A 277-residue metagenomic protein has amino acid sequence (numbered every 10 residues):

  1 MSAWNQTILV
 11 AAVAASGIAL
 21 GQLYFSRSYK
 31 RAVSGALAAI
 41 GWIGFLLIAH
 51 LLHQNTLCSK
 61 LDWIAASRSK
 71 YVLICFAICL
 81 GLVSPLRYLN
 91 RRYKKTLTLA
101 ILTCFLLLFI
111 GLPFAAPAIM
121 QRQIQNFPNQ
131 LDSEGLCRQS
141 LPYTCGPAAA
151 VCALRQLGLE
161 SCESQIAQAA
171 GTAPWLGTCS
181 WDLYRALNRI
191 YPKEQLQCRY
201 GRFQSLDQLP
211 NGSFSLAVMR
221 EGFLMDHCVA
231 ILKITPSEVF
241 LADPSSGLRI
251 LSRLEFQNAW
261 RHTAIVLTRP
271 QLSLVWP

Functional and structural regions predicted by a protein language model:
S2-L99, C104-I119, E160-W276: Conserved active-site-adjacent core of cysteine acyl-enzyme catalytic domains
I101-I110, R122-Q125, R138-G146: Short, mixed-charge, low-aromatic patches
M120-E134: Alpha-helical transmembrane signal-anchor/signal-peptide segments
S133, C137-L141, A167-A169: Active-site nucleophile-His-acid catalytic modules used for acyl/amide transfer and hydrolysis across diverse enzymes
R138-Q156, W175-L187: Active-site nucleophilic cysteine motif
